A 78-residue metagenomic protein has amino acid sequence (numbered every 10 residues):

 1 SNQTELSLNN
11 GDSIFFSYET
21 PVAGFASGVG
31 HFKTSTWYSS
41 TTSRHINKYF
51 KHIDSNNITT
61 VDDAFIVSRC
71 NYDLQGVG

Functional and structural regions predicted by a protein language model:
S1-G78: Terminal leader/tail segments of proteins
